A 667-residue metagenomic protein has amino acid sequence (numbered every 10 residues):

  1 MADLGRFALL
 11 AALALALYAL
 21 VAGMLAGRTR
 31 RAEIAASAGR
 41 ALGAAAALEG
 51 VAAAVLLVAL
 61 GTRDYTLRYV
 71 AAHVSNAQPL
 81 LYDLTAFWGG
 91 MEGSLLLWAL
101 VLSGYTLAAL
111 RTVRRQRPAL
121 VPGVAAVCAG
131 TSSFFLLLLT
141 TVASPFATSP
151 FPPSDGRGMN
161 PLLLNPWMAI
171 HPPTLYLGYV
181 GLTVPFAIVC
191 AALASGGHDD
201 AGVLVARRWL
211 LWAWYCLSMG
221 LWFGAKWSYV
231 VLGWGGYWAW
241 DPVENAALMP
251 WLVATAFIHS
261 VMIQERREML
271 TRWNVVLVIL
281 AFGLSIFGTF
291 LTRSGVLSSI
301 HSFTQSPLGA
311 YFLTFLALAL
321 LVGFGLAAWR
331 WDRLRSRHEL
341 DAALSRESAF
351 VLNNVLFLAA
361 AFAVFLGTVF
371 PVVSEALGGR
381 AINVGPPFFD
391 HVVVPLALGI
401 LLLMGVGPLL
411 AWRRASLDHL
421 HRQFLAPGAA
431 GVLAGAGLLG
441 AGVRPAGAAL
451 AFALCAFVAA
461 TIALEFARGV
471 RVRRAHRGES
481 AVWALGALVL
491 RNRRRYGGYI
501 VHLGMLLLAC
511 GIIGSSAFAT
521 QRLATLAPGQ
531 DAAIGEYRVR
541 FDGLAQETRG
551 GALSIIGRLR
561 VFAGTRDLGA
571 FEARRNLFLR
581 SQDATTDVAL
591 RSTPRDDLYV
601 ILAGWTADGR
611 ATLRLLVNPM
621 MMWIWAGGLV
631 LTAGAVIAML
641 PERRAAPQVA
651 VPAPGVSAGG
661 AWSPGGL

Functional and structural regions predicted by a protein language model:
M1-A8, R31-A36, V58-E92, S144-P172 (+8 more regions): Membrane-interface interhelical loops and short amphipathic "cap" helices that link adjacent transmembrane segments
M1-I34, A44, V51, Y65-L67 (+6 more regions): Contiguous transmembrane helix-bundle modules in multi-pass membrane proteins
A2-D83, E92-L107, T112-A125, F134-P145: Extended, highly charged clamp/arch subdomains and adjacent linkers that form or line substrate-binding channels
T29-A38, T112-V124, S195-A206, E265-R272 (+2 more regions): Membrane-interface helix-boundary motifs at transmembrane edges
E49-Q78, T85-L107, L138-T148, L248 (+4 more regions): Transmembrane-helix bundle segments that line or gate the permeation/cavity pathway in multi-pass membrane proteins
R117-P152, T183-M219: Carboxylate/His-rich catalytic cores and anion/metal-binding grooves
L523-R614: Soluble non-transmembrane domains of integral membrane proteins
